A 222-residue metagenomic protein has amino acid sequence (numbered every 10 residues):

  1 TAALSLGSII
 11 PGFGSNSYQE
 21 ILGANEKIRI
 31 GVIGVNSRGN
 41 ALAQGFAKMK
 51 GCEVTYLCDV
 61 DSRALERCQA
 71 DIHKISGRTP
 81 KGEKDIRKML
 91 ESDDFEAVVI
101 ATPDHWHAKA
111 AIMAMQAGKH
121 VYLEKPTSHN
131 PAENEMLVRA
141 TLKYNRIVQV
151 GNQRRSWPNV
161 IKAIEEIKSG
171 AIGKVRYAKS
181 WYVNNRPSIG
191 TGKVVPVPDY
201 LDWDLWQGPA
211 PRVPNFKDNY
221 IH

Functional and structural regions predicted by a protein language model:
T1-L123, A132-I147: N-terminal glycine-/serine-/threonine-rich beta1-alpha1-beta2 phosphate-ribose binding loop of Rossmann-like
I21, E91-S92, S169-A171, N215: Surface-exposed acidic, glycine-flexible loop patches that form ligand/cofactor-binding and adhesion interfaces
V35, D199-H222: Glycine-rich, aromatic-lined ligand/substrate-binding cores of catalytic and carbohydrate-binding domains
R38, S62-R63, K88, S156 (+2 more regions): Surface-exposed, flexible loop/turn segments at secondary-structure boundaries
M49, V99, R155, V213-N215: Redox-cofactor-proximal catalytic regions of oxidoreductases
D59-D61, T102, K179-Y182, A210: Residues that line or immediately flank small-molecule/substrate-binding pockets and catalytic motifs
H120-Y122, T127-G208: A contiguous active-site-proximal alpha/beta segment in oxidoreductase catalytic domains
